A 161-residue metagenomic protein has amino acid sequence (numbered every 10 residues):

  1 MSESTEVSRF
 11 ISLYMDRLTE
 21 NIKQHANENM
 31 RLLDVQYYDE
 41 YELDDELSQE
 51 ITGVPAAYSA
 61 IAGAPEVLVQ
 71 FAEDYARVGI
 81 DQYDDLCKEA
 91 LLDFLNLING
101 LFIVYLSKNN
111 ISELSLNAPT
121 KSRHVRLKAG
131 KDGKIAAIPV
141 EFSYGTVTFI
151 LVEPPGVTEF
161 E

Functional and structural regions predicted by a protein language model:
M1-E161: N-terminal auxiliary interaction/assembly segments of multi-subunit proteins
